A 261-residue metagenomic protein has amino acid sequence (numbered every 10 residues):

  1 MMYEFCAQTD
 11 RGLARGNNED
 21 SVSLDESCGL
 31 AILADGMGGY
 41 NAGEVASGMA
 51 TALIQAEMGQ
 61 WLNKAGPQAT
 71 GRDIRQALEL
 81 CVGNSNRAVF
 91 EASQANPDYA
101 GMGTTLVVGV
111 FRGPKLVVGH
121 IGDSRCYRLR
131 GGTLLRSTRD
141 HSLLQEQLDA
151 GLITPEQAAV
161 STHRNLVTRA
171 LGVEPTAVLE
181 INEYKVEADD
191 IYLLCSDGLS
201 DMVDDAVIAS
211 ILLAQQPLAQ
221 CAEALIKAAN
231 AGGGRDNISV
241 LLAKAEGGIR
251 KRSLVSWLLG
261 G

Functional and structural regions predicted by a protein language model:
M1-G261: PP2C/PPM-type serine/threonine phosphatase catalytic domain
